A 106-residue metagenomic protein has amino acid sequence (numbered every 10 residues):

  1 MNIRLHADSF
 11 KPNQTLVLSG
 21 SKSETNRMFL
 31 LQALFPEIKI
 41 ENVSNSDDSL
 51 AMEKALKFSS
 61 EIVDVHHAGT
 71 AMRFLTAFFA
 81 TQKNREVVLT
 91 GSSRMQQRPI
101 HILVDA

Functional and structural regions predicted by a protein language model:
M1-A106: Structural preference for solvent-exposed beta-strand-turn elements and adjacent flexible terminal/loop segments within
